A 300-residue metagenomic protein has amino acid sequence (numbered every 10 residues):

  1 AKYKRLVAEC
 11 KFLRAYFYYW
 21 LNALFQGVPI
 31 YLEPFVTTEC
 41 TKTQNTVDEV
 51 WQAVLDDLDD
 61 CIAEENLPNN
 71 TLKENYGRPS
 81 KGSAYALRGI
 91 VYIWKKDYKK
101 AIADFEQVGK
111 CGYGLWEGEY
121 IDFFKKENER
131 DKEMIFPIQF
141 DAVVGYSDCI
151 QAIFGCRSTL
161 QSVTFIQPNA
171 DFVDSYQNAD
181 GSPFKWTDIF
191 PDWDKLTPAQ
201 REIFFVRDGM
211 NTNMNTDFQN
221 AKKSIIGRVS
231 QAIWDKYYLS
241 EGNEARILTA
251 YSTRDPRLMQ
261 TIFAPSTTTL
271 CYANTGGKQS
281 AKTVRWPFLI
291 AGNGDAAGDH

Functional and structural regions predicted by a protein language model:
A1-V173: Structured, solvent-exposed acidic/aromatic patches
E117-H300: Elongated scaffold/linker segments in the mid-to-C-terminal portions of large proteins
